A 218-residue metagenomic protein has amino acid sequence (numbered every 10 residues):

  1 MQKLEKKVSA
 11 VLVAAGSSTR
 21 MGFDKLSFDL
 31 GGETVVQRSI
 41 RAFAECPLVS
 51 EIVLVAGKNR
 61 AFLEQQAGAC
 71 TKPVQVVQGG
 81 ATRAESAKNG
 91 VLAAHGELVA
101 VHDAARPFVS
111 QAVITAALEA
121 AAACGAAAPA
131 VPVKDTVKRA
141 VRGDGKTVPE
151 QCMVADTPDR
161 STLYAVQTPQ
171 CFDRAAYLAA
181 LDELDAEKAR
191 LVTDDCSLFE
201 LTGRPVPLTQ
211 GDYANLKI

Functional and structural regions predicted by a protein language model:
M1-M21: N-terminal nucleotide-binding beta1-loop-alpha1 segment
Q2-K3, Q37-G96, L184-E187: Conserved N-terminal catalytic core of the sugar/cofactor nucleotidyltransferase
Q2-K6, L163-I218: Conserved alpha/beta core of the MobA/IspD/sugar-nucleotide pyrophosphorylase nucleotidyltransferase superfamily
S9-A15, L26-D29, S39: A conserved hydrophobic helix/loop-capping motif in glycosyltransferases and polysaccharide synthases
A14, A56, A130: Short beta-strand/turn micro-motifs composed of small residues that flank or help shape donor/cofactor-binding pockets
D29, F108, T157, C171 (+1 more regions): Short aromatic/basic micro-patch
Q75, T82-G145, Q167: Conserved beta-loop-beta/alpha segment of the NTase-like Rossmann-fold superfamily that binds/positions NTPs
K138-F172: Short, flexible, basic/aromatic active-site loop/helix in glycosyltransferases
